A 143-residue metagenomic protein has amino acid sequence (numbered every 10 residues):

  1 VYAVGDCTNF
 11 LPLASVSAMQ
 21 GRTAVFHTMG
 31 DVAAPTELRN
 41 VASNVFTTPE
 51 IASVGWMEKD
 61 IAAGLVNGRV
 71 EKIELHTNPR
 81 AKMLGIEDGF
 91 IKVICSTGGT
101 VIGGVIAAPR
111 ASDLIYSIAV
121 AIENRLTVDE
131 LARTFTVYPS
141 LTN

Functional and structural regions predicted by a protein language model:
V1-R39, G99, S140: Rossmann-like dinucleotide/flavin-binding elements
M29-G30, A34, V41, F46-N143: Flexible, glycine-rich terminal cap/loop adjacent to redox cofactors in electron-transfer oxidoreductases
